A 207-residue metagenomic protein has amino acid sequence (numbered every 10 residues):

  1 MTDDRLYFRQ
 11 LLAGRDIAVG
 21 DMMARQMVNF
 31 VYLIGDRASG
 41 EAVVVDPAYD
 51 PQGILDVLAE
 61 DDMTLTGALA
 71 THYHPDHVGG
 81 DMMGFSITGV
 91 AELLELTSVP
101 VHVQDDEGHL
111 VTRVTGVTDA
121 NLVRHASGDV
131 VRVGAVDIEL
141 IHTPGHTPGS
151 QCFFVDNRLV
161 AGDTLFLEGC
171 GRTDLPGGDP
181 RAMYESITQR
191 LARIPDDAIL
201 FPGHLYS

Functional and structural regions predicted by a protein language model:
M1-A42, Y49-D61, A91-E92: Zn-dependent metallo-beta-lactamase
L6-R15, V43-D46, D137-P144, L159-G162: Active-site-proximal beta-strand elements of phosphoester/diester hydrolases
R25, I34-A38, V133-G134, F153-N157: Active-site beta-strand termini and strand-to-loop segments that position acidic
M27, S39, D50-D137: Active-site HxH/HxHxD metal-binding segment of metal-dependent hydrolases
I34, T71, T143: Conserved S/T- and glycine-rich ATP-binding loop of Class I adenylate-forming
S39, Y49, P75, E107 (+4 more regions): Short, glycine/acidic-enriched loop or turn micro-motifs at the edges of active sites
V45, V101-D105, A161-G162, P202: Hydrophobic residues in well-ordered beta-strands that form the structural core
M63, V117, D137-H142, T147-S207: Metallo-beta-lactamase
